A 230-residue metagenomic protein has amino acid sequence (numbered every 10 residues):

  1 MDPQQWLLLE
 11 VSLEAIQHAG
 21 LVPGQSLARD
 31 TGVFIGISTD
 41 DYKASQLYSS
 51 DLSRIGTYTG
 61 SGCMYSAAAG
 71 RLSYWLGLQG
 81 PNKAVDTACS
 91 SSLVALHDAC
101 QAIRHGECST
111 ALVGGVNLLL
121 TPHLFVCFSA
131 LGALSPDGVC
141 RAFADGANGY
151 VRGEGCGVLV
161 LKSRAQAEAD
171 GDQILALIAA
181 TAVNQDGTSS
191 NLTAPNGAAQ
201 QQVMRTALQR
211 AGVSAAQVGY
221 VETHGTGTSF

Functional and structural regions predicted by a protein language model:
M1-F230: Condensing-enzyme catalytic core of the thiolase-fold
